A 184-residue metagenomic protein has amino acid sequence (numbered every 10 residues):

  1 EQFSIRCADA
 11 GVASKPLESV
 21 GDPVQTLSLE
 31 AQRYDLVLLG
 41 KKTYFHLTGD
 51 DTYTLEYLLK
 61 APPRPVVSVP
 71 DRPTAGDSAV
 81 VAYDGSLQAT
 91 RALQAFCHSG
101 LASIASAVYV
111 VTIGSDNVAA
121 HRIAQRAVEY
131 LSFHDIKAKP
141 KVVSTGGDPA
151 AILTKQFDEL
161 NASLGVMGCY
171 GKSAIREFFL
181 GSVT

Functional and structural regions predicted by a protein language model:
E1-G11, P16: N-terminal positively charged helical leader segments and presequences
I5-D9, A127-A138: Short helix-loop-beta junction
K15-S19, V67, Y109-V111, K139-V143: General small-molecule cofactor/ligand-binding pocket signal
P16, V24-P73, F157-T184: Gly/Ser-rich helix-loop-strand patches that form or flank binding pockets for ribonucleotide-derived cofactors
E18-Q25, V143-A150: Charged docking surfaces used in two-component/phosphorelay signaling
F45-H46, S115-A119, T145-G147, S173-A174: Short, small-residue-enriched loops and turns at beta-alpha junctions that line or gate enzyme active sites
T48-R64, V69-H134: Short acidic/Ser/Thr-enriched loop-to-helix initiation segments
K137-G146, T154, D158, L164: A Rossmann-like FAD-binding core segment of flavoenzymes
